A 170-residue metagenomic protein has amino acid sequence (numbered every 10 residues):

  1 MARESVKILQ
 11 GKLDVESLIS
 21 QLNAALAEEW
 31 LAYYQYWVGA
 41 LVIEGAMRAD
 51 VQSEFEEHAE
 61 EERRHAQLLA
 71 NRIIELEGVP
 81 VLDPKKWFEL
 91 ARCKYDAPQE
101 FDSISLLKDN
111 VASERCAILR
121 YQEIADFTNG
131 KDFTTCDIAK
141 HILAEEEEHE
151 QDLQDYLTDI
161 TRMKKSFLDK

Functional and structural regions predicted by a protein language model:
M1-K170: Iron-associated oxidoreductase/ferritin-like identity signal
